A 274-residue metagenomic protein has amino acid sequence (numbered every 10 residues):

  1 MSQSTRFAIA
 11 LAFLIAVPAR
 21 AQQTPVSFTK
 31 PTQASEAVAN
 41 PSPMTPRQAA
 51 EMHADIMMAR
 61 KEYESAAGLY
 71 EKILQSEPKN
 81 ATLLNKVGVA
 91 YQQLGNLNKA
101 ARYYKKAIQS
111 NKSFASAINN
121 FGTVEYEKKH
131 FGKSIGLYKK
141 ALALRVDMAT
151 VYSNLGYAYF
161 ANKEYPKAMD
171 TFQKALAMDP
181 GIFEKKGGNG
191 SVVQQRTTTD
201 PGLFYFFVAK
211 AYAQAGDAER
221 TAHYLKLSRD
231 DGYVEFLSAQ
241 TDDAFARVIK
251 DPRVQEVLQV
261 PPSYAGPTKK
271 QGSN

Functional and structural regions predicted by a protein language model:
Q23-R47, K186, Q195-G202, V208 (+1 more regions): Terminal, low-structured helical/coil segments at or just beyond the last alpha-helical repeat
T45-T82, K86-N96: Alpha-helical segment of the N-proximal tetratricopeptide repeat
M58, N85, V89-Q92, Q109 (+4 more regions): Position-specific recognition of the canonical hydrophobic site in helix A of tetratricopeptide repeat
R60-K72, Q93-K106, E127-K140, N162-K174 (+1 more regions): Structural signature of tandem alpha-helical TPR/SEL1-like repeats, specifically the intra-repeat loop/turn
